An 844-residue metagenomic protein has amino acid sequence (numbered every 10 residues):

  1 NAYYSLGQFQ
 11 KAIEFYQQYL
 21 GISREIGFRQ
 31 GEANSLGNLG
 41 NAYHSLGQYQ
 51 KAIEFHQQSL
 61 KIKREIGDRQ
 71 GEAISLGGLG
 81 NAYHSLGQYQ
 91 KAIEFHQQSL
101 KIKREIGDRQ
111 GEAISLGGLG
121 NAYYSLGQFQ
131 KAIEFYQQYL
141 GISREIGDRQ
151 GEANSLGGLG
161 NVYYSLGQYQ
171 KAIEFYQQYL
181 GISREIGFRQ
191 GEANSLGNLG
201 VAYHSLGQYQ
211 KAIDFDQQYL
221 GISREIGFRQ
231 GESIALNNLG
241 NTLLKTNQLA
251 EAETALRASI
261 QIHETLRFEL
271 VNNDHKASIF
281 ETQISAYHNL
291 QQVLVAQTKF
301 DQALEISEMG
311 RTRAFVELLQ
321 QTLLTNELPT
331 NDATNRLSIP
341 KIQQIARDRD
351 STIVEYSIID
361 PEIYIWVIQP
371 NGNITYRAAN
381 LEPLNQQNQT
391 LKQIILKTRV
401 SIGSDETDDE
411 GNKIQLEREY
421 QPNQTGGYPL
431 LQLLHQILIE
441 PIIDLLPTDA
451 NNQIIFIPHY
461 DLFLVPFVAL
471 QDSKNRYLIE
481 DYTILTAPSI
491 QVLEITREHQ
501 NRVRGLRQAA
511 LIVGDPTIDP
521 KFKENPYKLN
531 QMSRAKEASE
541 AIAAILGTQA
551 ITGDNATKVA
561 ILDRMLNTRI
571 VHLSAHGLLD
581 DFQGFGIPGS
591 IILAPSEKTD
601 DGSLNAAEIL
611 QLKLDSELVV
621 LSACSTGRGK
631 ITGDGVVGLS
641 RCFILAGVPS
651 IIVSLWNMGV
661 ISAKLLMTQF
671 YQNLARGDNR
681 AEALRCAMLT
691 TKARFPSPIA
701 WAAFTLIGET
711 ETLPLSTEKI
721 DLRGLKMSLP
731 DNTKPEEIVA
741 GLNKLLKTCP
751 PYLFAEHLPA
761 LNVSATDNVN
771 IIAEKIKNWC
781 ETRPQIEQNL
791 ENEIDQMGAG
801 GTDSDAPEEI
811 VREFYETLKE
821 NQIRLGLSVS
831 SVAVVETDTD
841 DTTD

Functional and structural regions predicted by a protein language model:
N1-I26, G221: Low-complexity/repetitive intrinsically disordered segments
S5-Q10, S45-Q50, S85-Q90, S125-F129 (+2 more regions): Inter-helical turn/loop elements of alpha-helical hairpins
Q70, Q97, R104-G111, G117 (+17 more regions): Alpha-helical solenoid repeat scaffolds used for protein-protein interaction
T334-G724: Catalytic cores of enzymes
G724-E756: Short terminal alpha-helical segments
S728-K734, V835-D844: Short acidic DE-rich linear segments
P751-Q796: Amphipathic alpha-helical interaction modules
C780-V829: Charged low-complexity stretches with an acidic bias
